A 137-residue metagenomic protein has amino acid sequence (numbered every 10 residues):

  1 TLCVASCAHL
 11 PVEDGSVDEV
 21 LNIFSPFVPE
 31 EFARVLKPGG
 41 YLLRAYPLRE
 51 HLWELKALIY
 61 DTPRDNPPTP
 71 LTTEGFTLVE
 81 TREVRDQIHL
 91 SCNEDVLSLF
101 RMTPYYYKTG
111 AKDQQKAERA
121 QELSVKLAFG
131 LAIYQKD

Functional and structural regions predicted by a protein language model:
T1-L2: Hydrophobic/aromatic anchor residues within beta-strands of the central parallel beta-sheet of Rossmann-like
A5-H9, S25-P26: Conserved SAM/SAH-binding loop
A8-V20: A short acidic, Gly/Pro-enriched loop at the edge of an enzyme's catalytic core that lines a small-molecule cofactor
D18, I23, A45: Residues lining the SAM
F27-L43: A short glycine-rich, Lys/Arg-flanked "PGG" loop and its adjoining helix->strand segment in the class I
Y41-E74: Conserved class I S-adenosyl-L-methionine
L78-E80: Residue-level detector of beta-propeller blades
V84-D137: Conserved Class I S-adenosyl-L-methionine
